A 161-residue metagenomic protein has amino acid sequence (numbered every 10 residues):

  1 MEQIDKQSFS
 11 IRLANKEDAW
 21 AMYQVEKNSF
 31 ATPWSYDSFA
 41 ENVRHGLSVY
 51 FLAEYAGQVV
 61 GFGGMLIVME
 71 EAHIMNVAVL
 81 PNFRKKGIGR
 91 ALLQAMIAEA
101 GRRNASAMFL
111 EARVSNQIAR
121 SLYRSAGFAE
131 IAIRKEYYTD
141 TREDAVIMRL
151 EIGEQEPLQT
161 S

Functional and structural regions predicted by a protein language model:
Q3-K6, L13-N82, L93-A95, E99 (+2 more regions): Acetyl-CoA-dependent GNAT
I11, K85, A112, E130: Conserved SAM-binding loop
I74, M108-A112: Conserved hydrophobic beta-strand within the GNAT/NAT acetyltransferase core sheet that lines the active-site cleft
L80-K86, V114-N116: Active-site acidic-Proline motif in GNAT/NAT acetyltransferases
K85-A98, S121-S125: Conserved acetyl-CoA-binding loop-helix of GNAT-fold acetyltransferases
K86, K135-Y137, E151-G153: Acyl-donor (CoA/ACP) binding surface of acyl/acetyltransferases
L93, N116-A119, E136-T141: Short glycine/proline-centered loop/turn elements that form peptide/ligand docking sites
E111, R124, A129-V146: Conserved catalytic-core motifs of GNAT/GCN5-like acyltransferases
